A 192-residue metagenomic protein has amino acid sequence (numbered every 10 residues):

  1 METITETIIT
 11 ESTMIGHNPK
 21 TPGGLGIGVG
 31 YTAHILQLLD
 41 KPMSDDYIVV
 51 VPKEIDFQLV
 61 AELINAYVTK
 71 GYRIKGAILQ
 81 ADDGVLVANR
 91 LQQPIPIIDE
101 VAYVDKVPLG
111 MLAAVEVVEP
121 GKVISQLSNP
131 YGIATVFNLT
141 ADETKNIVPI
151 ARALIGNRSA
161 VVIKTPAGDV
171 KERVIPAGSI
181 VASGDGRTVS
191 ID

Functional and structural regions predicted by a protein language model:
M1-D192: N-terminally biased helix-coil "hinge/interface" segments that flank
